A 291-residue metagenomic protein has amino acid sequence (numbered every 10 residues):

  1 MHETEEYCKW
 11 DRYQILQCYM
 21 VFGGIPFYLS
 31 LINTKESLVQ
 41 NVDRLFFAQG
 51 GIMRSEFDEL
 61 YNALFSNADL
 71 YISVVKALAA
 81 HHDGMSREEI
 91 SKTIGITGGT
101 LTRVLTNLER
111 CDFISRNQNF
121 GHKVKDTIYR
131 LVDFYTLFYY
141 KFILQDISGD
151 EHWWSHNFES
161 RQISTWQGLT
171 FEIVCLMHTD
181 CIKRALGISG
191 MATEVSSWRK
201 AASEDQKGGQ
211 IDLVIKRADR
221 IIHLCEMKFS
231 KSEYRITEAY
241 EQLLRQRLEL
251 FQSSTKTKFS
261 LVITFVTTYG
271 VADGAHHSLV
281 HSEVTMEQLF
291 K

Functional and structural regions predicted by a protein language model:
M1-C8: Alpha-helical sensor/transducer elements of the RecA-like P-loop NTPase core
E5, Y19, E89-S91: The alpha-helix within a helix-turn-helix
C8-L60: Amphipathic alpha-helical "lid/sensor" segments that cap RecA-like P-loop NTPase cores
S66-D83: Short amphipathic alpha-helical interface segments
V74, S86-I94: A short acidic, leucine-rich amphipathic alpha-helix
I94-C111: Short amphipathic alpha-helical interaction segments
E109-F120: A short, conserved structural fragment
F120, T127-K291: A cross-kingdom feature that marks ATP-driven nucleic-acid transaction machinery
